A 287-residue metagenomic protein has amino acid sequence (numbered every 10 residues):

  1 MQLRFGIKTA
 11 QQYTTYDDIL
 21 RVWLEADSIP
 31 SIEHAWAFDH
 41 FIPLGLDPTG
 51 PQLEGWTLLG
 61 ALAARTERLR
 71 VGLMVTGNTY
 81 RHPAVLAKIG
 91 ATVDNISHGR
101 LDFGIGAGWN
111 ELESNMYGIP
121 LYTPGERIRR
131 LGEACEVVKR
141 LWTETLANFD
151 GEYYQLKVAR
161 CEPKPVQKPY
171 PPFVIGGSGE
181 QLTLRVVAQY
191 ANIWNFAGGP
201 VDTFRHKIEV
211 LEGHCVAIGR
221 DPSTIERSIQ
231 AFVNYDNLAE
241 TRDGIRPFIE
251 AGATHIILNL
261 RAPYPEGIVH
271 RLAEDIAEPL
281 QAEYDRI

Functional and structural regions predicted by a protein language model:
M1-I287: Active-site-adjacent structural elements that line small-molecule/cofactor binding pockets in enzymes
